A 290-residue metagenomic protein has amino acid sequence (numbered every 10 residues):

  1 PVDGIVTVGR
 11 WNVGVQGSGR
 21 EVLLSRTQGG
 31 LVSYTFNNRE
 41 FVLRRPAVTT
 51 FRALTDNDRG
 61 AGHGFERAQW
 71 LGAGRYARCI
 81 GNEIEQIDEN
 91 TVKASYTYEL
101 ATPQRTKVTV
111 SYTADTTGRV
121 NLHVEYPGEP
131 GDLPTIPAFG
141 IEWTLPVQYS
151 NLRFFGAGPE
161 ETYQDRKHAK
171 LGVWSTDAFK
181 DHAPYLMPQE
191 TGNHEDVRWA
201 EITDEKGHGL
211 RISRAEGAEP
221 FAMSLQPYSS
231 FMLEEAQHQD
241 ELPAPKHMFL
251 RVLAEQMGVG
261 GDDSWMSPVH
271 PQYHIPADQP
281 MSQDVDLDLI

Functional and structural regions predicted by a protein language model:
P1-I290: Beta-strand/loop-rich accessory regions of lumenal/periplasmic or secreted enzymes, predominantly carbohydrate-active
